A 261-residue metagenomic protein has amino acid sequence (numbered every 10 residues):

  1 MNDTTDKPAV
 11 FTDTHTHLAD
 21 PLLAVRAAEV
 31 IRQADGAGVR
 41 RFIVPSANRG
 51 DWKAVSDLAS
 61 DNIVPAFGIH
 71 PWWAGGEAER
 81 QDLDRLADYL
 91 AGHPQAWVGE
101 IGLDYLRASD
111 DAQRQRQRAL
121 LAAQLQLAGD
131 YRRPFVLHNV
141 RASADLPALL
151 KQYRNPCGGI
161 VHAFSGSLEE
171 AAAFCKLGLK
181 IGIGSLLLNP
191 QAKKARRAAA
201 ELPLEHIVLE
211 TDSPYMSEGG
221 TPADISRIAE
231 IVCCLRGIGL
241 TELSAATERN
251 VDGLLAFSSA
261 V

Functional and structural regions predicted by a protein language model:
M1-V261: Mid-domain alpha/beta scaffold segments of enzyme catalytic cores
